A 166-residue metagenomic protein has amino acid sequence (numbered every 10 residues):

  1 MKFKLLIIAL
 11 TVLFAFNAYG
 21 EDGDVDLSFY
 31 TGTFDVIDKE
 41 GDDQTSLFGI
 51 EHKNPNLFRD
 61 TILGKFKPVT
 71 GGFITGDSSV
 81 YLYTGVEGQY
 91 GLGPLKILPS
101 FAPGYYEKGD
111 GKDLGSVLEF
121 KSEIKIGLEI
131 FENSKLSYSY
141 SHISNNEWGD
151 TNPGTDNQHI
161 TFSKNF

Functional and structural regions predicted by a protein language model:
M1-D22: Cleavable N-terminal export/targeting peptides
Y19-D24, P55-F66, G91-I97, N133: Short loop/turn motifs that connect adjacent beta-strands in outer-membrane beta-barrel proteins
E21-P55: Outer-membrane beta-barrel initiation region
D26-D35, L63-T75, L98-E107, S139-S144: Transmembrane beta-strand segments that form the barrel wall of outer-membrane beta-barrel proteins
V36-S46, G72-Y83, G111-V117, E147-T155: Solvent-exposed loop/turn segments connecting transmembrane beta-strands in outer-membrane beta-barrel proteins
S46-I50, L128, P153-F166: Outer-membrane beta-barrel "beta-signal"
I50, V86, I97, I124-I126 (+2 more regions): Membrane-embedded beta-strands that build the outer-membrane beta-barrel scaffold
H52-N56, G88-Y90, L128, H142 (+1 more regions): Residue-level signature of outer-membrane beta-barrel architecture
